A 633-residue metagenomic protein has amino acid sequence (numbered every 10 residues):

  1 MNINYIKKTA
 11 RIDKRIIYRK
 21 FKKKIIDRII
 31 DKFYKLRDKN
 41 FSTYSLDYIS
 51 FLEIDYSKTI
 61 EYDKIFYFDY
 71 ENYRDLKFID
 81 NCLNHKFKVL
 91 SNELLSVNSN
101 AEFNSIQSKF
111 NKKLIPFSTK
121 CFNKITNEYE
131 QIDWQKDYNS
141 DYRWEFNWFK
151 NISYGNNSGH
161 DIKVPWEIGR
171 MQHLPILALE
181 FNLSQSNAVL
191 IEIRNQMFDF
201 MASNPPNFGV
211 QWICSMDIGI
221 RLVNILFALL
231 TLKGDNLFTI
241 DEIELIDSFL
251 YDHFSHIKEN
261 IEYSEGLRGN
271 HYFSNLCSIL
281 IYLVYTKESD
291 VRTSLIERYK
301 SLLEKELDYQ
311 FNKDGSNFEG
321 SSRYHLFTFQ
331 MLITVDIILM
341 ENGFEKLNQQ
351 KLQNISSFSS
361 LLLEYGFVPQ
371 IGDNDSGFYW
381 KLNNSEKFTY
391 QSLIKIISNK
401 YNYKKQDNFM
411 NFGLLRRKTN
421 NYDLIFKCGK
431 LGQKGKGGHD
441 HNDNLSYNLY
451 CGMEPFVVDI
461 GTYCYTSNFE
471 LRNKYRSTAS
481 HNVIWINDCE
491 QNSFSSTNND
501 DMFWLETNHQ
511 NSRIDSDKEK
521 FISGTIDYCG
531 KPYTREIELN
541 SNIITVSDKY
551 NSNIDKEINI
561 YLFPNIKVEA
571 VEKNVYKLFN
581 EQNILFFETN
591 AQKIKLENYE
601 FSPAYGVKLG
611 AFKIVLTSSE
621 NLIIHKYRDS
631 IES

Functional and structural regions predicted by a protein language model:
M1-D55: Membrane-proximal basic amphipathic "stem/tether" segments
F33-N156, K163-E167: Extended, charge-enriched "interface" segments that sit outside catalytic cores
Y73, N84, E93, Y447 (+2 more regions): Acidic-aromatic substrate-binding/catalytic surfaces of carbohydrate-active enzymes
R143-F146, I152-G155, D161-Q349: Aromatic-lined, polymer-binding surfaces characteristic of secreted/periplasmic polysaccharide-degrading enzymes
G219, N468-S633: CBM-like, beta-strand-rich accessory domains located in the C-terminal region of large, secreted polysaccharide-active
S274, D440-N444, A479-H481: Short, solvent-exposed loop/turn segments at the edges of secondary structure
N312, S316-V458, D515: Carbohydrate-active enzyme catalytic cores, enriched for enzymes that act on polyanionic acidic polysaccharides
G432-Q433, Y463-Y465, S552-I554: Short, surface-exposed beta-strand-loop junctions and turns on beta-sheet-rich folds
